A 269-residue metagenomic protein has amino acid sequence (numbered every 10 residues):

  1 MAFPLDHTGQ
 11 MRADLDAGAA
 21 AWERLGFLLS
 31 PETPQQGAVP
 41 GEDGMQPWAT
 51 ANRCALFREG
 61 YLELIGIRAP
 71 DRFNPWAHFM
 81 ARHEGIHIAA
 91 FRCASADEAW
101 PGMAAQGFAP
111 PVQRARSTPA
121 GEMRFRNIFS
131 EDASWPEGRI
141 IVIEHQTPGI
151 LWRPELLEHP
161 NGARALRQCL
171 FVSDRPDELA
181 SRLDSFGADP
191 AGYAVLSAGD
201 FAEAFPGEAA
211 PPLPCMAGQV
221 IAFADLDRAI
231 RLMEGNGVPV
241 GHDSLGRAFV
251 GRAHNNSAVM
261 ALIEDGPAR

Functional and structural regions predicted by a protein language model:
M1-D6, Q10-S30, Q46-R269: Glyoxalase I/VOC metalloenzyme domain signal
P34-G37: Short, Gly/Pro- and small/polar-rich lid/capping loops
V39-G44: N-terminal beta-loop-helix "entrance" segment that forms/cooperates in small-molecule cofactor or anionic ligand
